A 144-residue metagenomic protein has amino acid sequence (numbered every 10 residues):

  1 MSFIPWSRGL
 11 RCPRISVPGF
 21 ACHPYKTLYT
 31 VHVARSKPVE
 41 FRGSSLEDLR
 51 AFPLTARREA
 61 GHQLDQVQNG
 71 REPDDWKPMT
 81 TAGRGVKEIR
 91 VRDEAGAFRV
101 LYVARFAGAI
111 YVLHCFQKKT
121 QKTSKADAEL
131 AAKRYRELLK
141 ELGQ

Functional and structural regions predicted by a protein language model:
F3-A97, F106-A109, Q117-Q144: Basic, Lys/Arg-enriched alpha-helical interface segments
V100-Y102: Hydrophobic/aromatic beta-strand elements that line small-molecule binding cavities or substrate pockets in beta-rich
L113: ATP-dependent carboxylate-activation loops
